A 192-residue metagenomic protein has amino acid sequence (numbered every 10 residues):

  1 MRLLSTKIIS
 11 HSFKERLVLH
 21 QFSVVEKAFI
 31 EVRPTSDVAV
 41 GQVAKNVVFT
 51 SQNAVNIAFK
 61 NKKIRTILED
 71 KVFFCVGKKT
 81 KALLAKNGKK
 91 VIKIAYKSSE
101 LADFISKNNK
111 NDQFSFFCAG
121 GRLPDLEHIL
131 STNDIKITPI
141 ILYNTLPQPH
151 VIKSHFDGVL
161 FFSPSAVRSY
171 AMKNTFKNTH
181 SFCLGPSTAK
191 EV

Functional and structural regions predicted by a protein language model:
M1-V192: Signature of uroporphyrinogen-III synthase
